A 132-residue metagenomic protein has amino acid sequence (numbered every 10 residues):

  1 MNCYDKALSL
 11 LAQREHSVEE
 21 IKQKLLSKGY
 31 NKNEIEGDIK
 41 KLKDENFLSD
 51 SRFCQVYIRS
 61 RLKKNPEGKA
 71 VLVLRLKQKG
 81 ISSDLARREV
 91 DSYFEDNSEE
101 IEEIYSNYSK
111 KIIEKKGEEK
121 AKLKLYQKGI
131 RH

Functional and structural regions predicted by a protein language model:
M1-H132: An alpha-helical, amphipathic repeat domain used for nucleic-acid recognition, typified by the mTERF helical solenoid
